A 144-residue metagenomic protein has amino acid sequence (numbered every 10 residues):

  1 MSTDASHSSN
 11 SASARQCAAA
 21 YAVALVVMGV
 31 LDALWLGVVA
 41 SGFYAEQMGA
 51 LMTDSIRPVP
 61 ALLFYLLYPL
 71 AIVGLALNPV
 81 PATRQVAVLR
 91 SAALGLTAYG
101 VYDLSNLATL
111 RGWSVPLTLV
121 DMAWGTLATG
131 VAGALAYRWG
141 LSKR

Functional and structural regions predicted by a protein language model:
S2-R144: Juxtamembrane/disordered regions of integral membrane proteins
